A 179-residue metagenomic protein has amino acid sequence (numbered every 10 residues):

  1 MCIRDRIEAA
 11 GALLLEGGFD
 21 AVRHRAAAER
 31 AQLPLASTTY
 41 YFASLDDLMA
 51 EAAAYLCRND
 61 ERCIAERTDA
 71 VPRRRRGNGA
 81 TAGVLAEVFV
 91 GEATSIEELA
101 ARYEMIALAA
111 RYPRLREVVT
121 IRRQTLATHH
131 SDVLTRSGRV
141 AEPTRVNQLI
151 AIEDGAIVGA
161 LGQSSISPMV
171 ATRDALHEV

Functional and structural regions predicted by a protein language model:
M1-D5: Conserved small/polar residues in nucleotide/adenosyl-binding loops
A9, L13-E51: Helix-turn-helix
A9-E16, C63-E66, A70, M105 (+1 more regions): Solvent-exposed, amphipathic alpha-helical segments
A54-D60: Short, basic, alpha-helical segments at the C-terminal edge of helix-turn-helix-like DNA-binding modules
I64-L99, V146-L149: Hydrophobic alpha-helical connector segments
L108-P113: Short loop-to-helix capping motifs
L115-R116, T120, T135-V179: Hydrophobic/aromatic-rich alpha-helical bundle segments in the mid-to-C-terminal region
V118-T125, H129: Short, solvent-exposed amphipathic helices
